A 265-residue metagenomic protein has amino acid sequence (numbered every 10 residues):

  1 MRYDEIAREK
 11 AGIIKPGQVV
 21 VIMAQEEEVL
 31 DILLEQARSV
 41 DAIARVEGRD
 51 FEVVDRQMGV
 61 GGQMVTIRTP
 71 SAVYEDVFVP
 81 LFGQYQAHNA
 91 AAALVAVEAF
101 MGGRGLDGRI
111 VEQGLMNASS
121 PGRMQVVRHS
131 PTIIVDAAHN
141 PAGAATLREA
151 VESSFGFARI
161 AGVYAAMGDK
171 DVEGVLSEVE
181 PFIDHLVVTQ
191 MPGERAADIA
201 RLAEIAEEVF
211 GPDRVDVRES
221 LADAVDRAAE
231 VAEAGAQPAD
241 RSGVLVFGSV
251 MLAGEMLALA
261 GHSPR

Functional and structural regions predicted by a protein language model:
M1-D76, A90, L94-E112: Acidic, Mg2+-coordinating active-site environments of NTP-dependent enzymes
E5, T66-H185: Nucleotide phosphate-binding/pyrophosphate-handling subdomain across enzymes that bind or process nucleotide phosphates
G12-V20, S154-I160, F182-V187, G211: Short, surface-exposed connector motifs at secondary-structure boundaries
M23-A24, R38-M58, V79-Q84, I110-N117 (+5 more regions): Beta-strand->loop->alpha-helix junctions that form or flank phosphate-binding loops in nucleotide-handling enzymes
M23-A44, G61, T132-V135, P141 (+1 more regions): C-terminal helical cap/extension that packs against the catalytic core of soluble nucleotide-cofactor enzymes
G103-R104, F155-G156, E207-P212, P264-R265: Short helix-capping segments at alpha-helix termini
S249: Active-site-proximal loop/hinge segments that shape catalytic or ion-binding/gating pockets
